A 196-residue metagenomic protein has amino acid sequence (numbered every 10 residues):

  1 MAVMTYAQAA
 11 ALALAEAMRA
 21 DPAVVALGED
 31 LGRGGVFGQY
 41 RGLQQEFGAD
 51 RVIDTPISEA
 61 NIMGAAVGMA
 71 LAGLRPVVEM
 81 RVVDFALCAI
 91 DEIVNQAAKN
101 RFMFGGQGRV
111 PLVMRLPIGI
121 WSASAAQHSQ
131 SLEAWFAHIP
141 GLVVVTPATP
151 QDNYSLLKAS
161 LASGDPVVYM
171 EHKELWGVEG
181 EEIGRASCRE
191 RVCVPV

Functional and structural regions predicted by a protein language model:
M1-V168, E174-L175, G180: Thiamine diphosphate
E181-R185: A short, charged helix-loop
A186, E190-V196: Single conserved hydrophobic/aromatic residue that forms the stacking wall/gate of nucleotide- or nucleobase-binding
